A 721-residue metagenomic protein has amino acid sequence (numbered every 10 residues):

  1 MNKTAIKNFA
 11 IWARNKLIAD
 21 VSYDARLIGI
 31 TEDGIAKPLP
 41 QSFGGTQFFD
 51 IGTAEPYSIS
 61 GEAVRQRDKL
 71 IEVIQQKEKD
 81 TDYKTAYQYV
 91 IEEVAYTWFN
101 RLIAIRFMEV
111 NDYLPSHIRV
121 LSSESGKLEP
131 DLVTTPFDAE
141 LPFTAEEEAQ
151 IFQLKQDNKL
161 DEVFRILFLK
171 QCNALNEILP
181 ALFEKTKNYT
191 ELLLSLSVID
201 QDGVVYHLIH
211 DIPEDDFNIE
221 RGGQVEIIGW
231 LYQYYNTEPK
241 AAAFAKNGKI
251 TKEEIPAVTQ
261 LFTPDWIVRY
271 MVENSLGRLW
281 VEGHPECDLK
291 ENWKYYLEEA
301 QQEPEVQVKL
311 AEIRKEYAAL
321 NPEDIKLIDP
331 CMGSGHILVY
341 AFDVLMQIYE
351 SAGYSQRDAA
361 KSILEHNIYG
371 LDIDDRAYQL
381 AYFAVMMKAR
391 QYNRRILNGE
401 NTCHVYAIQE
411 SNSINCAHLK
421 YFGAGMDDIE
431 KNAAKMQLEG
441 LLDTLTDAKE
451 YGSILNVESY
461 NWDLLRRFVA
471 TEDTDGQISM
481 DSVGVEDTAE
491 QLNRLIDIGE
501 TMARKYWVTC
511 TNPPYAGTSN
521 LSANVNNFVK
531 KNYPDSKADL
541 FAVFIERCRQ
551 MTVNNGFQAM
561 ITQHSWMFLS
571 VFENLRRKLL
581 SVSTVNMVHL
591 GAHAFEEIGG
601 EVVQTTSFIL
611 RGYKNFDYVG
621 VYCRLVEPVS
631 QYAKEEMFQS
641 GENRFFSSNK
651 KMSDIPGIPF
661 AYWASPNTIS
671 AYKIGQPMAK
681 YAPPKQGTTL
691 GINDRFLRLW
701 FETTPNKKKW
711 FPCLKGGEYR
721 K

Functional and structural regions predicted by a protein language model:
M1-Y340, V344, N367, L371-A377 (+4 more regions): Preference for the N-terminal adenyl/adenosyl cofactor-binding alpha/beta module
I91-E92, R314-Y317, R357, N393-R394 (+2 more regions): Catalytic micro-motifs at enzyme active sites that drive phosphoryl/nucleotidyl and oxygen chemistry
W280-P285, Y349-D358: Active-site palm subdomain of RNA-directed nucleic acid polymerases
E312-K315, Y354-R357, R494-D497, I545-E546 (+1 more regions): A generic local structural motif
V339, M346, E350, I373 (+5 more regions): Signature of N6-adenine DNA methyltransferases within the class I
G353-Q379: Cysteine-dependent PTP/DSP-like catalytic domain, specifically the C-terminal lobe
